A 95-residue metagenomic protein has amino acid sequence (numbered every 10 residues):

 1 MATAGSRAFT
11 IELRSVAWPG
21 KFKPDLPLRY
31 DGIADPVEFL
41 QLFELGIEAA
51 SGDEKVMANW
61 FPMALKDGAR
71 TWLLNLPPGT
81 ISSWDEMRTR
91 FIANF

Functional and structural regions predicted by a protein language model:
M1-E38, L42-L45: Acidic low-complexity interaction tracts
T3, T10, D25, S51 (+2 more regions): General helical secondary-structure elements
L13, G20, E48-M57, T71 (+2 more regions): Short helix-interrupting loop/turn segments at helix-coil junctions
P24-P27, L42-G46, E54-N59, L65-S82: Short amphipathic alpha-helical interface patches used for protein-protein assembly/oligomerization
D31-I33, A64-K66, M87: Structured beta-strand/turn binding interfaces of compact recognition modules in eukaryotic regulators
E44, P62, R88-I92: Generic solvent-exposed, charged/amphipathic alpha-helical segments that serve as macromolecular interface scaffolds
